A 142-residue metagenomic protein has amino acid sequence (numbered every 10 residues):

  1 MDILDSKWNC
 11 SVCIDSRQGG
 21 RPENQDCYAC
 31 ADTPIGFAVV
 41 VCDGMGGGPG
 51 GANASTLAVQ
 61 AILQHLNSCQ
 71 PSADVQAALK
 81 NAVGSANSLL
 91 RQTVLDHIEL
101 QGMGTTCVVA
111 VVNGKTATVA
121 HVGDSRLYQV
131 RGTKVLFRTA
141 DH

Functional and structural regions predicted by a protein language model:
M1-H142: PP2C/PPM-type serine/threonine phosphatase catalytic domain
